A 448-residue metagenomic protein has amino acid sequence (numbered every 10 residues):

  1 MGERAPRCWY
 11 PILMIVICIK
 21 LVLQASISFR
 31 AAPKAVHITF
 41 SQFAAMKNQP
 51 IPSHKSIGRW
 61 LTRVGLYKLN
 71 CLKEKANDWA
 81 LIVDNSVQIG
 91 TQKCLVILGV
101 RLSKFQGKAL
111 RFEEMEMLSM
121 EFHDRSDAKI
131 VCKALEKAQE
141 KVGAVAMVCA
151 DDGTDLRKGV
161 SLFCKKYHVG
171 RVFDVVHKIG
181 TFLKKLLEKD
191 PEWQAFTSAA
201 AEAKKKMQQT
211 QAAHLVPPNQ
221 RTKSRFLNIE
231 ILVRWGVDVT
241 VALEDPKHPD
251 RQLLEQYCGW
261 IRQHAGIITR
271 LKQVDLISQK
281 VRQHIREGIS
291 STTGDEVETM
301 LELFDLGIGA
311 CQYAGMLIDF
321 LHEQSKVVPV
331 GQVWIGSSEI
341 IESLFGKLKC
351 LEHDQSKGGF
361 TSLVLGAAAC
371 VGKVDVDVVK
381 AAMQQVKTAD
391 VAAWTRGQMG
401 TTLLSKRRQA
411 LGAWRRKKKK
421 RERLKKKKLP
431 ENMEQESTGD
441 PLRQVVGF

Functional and structural regions predicted by a protein language model:
M1: Residue-centric detector for conserved, function-critical "anchor" positions in compact interaction modules
R4-Y10, M14-K20, F29-A31, S41-V148 (+8 more regions): RNase H-like nuclease fold core
A25: Flexible coil/turn residues that form the inter-helical turn or adjacent wing/linker of helix-turn-helix
P33, H37: The alpha-helix within a helix-turn-helix
T39-Q42, C370: A short structural micro-motif
G153-L162, K166, A201-F448: Acidic/histidine-rich catalytic cores and adjacent linkers of DNA breakage/strand-transfer/modification proteins
L183-F196: Short, surface-exposed amphipathic charged segments that create phosphate/polyanion-binding patches used for binding
